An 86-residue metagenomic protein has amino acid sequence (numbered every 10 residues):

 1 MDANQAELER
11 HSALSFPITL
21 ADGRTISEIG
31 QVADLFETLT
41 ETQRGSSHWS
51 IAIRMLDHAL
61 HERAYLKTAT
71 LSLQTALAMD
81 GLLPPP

Functional and structural regions predicted by a protein language model:
M1-G23: Short, charged/polar N-terminal "headpieces" of proteins
A3-Q5, E41, P85: Disordered regulatory segments flanking catalytic cores
A21, T38-T42, L56-R63, D80: Alpha-helix C-capping/helix-to-loop hinge sites
G23-R54: A short, structured beta-strand/loop element
A59-P86: Short, compact, well-ordered microdomains
